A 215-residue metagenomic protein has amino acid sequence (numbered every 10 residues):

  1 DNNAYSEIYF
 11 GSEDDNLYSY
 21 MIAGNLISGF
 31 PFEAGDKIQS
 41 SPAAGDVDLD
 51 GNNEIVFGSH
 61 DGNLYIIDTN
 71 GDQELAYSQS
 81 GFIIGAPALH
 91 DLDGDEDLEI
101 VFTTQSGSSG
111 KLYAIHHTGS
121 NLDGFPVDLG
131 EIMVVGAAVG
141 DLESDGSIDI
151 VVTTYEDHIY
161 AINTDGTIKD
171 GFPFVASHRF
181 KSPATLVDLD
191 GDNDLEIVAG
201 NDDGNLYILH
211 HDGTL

Functional and structural regions predicted by a protein language model:
D1-L215: Extracytoplasmic/lumenal domain signature
